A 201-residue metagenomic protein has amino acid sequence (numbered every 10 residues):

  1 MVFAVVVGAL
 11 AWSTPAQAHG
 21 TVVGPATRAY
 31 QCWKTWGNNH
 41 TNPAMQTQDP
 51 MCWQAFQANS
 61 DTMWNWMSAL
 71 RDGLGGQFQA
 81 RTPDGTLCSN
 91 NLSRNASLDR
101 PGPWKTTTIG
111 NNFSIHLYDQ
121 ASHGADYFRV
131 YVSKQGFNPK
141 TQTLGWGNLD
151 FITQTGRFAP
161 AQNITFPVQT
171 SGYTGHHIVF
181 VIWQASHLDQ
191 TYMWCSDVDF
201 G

Functional and structural regions predicted by a protein language model:
M1-A18: Secretory targeting and sorting signals
H19-T143: N-terminal "mature-chain" segments and other terminal, solvent-exposed stretches
G110-S114, N163-T165, M193: Intrinsic-disorder/low-complexity, polar/charged segments enriched in Ser/Thr/Lys/Arg/Asp/Glu/Gln
A121, F158-Q162, T174, Q190-T191: Carbohydrate-active catalytic/glycan-binding domains of CAZyme proteins, especially the secreted or lumenal ectodomains
S133, Y173-L188: Internal, hydrophobic beta-strand segments that form the core of beta-sheet-rich folds
Q135-F137, T170-G175, G201: A short, structured loop/turn motif at beta-sheet edges
Q142-Q169: Extracellular carbohydrate recognition and processing domains and analogous Trp-centered ligand-binding platforms
M193-G201: Extracytoplasmic/periplasmic copper-protein system
